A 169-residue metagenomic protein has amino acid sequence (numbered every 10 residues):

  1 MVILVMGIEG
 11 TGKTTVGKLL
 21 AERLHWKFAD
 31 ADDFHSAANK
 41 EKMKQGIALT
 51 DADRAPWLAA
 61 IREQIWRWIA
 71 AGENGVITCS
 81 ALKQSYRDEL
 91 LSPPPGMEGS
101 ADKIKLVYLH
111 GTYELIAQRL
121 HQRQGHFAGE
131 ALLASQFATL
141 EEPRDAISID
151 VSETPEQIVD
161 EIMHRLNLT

Functional and structural regions predicted by a protein language model:
V2: Walker A (P-loop) ATP-phosphate-binding motif of ABC ATPase nucleotide-binding domains
V5: Hydrophobic anchor at the beta1->P-loop junction of P-loop NTPases
E9: The conserved Walker
K13: Conserved lysine of the Walker
K18-I61: Conserved substrate/cofactor phosphate-moiety recognition/catalytic segment in nucleotide-dependent phosphotransferases
A52-S100: Glycine-rich phosphate-binding loop used to anchor ATP phosphates in small-molecule kinases, encompassing both
E98-R119: Conserved phosphate-donor/acceptor-positioning beta-strand/loop module used by diverse small-molecule
Q122-E161, T169: Small-molecule kinase domains that catalyze NTP-dependent phosphoryl transfer to phosphate-bearing small molecules
